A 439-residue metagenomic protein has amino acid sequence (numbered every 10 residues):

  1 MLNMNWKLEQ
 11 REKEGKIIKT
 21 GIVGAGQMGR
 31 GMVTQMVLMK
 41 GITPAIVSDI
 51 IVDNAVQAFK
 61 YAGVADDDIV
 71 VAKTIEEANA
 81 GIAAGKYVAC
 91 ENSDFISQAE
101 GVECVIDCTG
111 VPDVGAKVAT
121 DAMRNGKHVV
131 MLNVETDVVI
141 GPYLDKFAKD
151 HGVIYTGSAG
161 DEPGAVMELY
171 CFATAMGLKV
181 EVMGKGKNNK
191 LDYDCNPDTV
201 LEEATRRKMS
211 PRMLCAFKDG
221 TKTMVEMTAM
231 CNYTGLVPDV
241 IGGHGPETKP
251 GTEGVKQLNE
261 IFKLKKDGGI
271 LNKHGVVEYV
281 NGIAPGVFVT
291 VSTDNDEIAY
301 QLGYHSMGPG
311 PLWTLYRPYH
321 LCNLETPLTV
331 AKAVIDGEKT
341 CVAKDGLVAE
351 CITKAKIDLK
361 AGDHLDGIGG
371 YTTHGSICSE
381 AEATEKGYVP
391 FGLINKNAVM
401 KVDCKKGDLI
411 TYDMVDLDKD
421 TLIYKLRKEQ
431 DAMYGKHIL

Functional and structural regions predicted by a protein language model:
M1-A119: N-terminal glycine-/serine-/threonine-rich beta1-alpha1-beta2 phosphate-ribose binding loop of Rossmann-like
L2-Q10, E202-L439: C-terminal catalytic/substrate-binding lobe primarily of soluble NAD(P)-dependent oxidoreductases
L38-T43, A99-E103, M123-V130, A148-Y155: Short, surface-exposed connector motifs at secondary-structure boundaries
I50-V52, G110-V111, K127, V134-D137 (+4 more regions): Short, ordered loop/turn segments at secondary-structure junctions
F59-K60, K117, G141-L144, M167-C171 (+5 more regions): Short acidic, glycine/serine/threonine-rich loops at helix termini
T109-N125, L132-V153, A159: Rossmann-fold NAD(P)-binding glycine/threonine-rich loop
A148-G152, T156-K218: Rossmann-like NAD(P)H-binding beta-loop-alpha module
